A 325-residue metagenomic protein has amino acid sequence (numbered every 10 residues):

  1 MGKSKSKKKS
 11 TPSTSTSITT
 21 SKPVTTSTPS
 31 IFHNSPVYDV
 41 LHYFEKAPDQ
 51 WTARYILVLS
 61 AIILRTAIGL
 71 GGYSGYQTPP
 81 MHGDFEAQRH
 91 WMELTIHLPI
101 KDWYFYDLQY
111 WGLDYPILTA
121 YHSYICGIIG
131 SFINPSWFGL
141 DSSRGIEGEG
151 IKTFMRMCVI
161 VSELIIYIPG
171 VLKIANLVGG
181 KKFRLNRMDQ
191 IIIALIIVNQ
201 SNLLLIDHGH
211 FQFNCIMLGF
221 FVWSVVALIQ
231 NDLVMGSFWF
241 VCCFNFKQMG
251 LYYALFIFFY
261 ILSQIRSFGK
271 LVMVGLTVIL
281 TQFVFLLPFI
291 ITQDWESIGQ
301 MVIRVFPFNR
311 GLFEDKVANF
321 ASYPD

Functional and structural regions predicted by a protein language model:
M1-G72, L172-I193: Start-transfer (signal-anchor) and selected internal transmembrane alpha helices of multi-pass inner/ER membrane
F85-H90, L94-I133, D141-V159, Q200-F220 (+3 more regions): Membrane-interfacial catalytic/cofactor-binding modules of polytopic membrane enzymes
G145, E149-F183: Transmembrane-helix motifs of polytopic, lipid-linked glycan transferases
I160, L164, L172-V178, N199-N202 (+3 more regions): Hydrophobic alpha-helical transmembrane segments corresponding to the first two to three helices of multi-pass helical
V178, F183, V222-M235, I261-I265: Membrane-interface transmembrane helices that cradle and orient dolichyl/undecaprenyl
I193-V198, F240, F244: Short helix- or helix-capping micro-motifs that position conserved polar/aromatic residues at function-defining sites
L204-L205, F221-A227, V234-I257: Membrane-interface alpha helices of multi-pass inner-membrane proteins
Y252-L280: Perimembrane helix-loop-helix junctions
